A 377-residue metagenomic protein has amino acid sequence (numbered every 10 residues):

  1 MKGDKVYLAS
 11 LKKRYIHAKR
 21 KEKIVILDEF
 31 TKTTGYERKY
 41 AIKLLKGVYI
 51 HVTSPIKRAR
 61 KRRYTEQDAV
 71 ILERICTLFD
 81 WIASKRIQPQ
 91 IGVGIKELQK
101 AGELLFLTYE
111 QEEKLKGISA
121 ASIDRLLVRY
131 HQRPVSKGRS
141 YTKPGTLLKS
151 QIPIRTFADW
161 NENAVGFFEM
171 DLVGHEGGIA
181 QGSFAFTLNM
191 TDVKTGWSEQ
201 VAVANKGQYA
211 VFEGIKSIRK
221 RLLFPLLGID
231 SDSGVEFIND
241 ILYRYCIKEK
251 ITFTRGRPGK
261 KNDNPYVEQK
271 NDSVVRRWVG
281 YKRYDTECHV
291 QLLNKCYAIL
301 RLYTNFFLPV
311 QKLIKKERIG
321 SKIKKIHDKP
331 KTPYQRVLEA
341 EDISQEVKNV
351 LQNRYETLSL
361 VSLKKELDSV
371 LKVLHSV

Functional and structural regions predicted by a protein language model:
M1-G228, S233-V377: Secondary-structure boundary/capping micro-motif
